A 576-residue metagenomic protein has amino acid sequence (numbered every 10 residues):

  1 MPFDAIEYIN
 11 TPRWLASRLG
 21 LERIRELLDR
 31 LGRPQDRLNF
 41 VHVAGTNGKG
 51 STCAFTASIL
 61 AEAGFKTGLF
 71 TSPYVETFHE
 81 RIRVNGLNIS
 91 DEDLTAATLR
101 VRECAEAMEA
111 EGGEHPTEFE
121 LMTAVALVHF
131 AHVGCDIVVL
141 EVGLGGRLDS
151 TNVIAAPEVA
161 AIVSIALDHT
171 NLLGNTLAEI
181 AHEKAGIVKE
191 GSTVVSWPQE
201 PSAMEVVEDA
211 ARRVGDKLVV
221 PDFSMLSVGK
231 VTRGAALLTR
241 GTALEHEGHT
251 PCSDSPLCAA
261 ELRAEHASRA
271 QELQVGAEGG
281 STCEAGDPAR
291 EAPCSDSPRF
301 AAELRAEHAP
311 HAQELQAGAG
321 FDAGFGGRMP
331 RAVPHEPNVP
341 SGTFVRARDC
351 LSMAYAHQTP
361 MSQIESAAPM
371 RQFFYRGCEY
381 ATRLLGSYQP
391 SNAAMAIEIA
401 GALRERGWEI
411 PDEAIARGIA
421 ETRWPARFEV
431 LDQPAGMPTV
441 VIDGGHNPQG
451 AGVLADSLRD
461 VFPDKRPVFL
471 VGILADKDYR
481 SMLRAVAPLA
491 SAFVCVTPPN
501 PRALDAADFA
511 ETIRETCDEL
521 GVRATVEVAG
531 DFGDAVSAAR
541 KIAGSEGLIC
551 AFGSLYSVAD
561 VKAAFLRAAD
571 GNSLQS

Functional and structural regions predicted by a protein language model:
M1-N47, S51-K66, E76-T77, G134 (+3 more regions): N-terminal leader/targeting and accessory segments in enzymes
I9, T46, T67, V139 (+9 more regions): Residue-level signal for inorganic ion chemistry
L21, R25-R37, E62-A155, N171-L173 (+2 more regions): ATP-dependent carboxylate-amine ligase catalytic core
F70-P73, W197-P198, R212-K230, Q363-E365 (+7 more regions): Beta-strand->loop->alpha-helix junctions that form or flank phosphate-binding loops in nucleotide-handling enzymes
M108-A110, G134-I137, E141, P157-E245 (+9 more regions): Acidic, Mg2+-coordinating active-site environments of NTP-dependent enzymes
H132-V133, I137-L140, L148-A161, I165-A166 (+2 more regions): Nucleotide phosphate-binding/pyrophosphate-handling subdomain across enzymes that bind or process nucleotide phosphates
E200-A210, G215-V219, A368-M370, M437-I442 (+2 more regions): C-terminal helical cap/extension that packs against the catalytic core of soluble nucleotide-cofactor enzymes
E245, H249-C252, P256-E261, E265-C283 (+5 more regions): Long, intrinsically disordered low-complexity tandem-repeat regions enriched in serine/threonine/proline and other
